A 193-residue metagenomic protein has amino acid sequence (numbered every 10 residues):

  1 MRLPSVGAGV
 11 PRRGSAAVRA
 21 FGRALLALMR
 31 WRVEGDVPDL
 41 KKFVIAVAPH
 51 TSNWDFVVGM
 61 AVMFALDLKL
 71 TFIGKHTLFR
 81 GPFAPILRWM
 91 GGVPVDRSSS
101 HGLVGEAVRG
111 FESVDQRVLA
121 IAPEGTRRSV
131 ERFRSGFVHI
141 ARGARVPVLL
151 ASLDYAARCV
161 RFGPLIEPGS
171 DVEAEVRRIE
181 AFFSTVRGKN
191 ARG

Functional and structural regions predicted by a protein language model:
M1-R19: Helix-enriched interaction subdomains in cytosolic or periplasmic regions, typified by TIR/SEFIR signaling/NADase cores
V6-P11, A27-T185, N190-G193: Soluble catalytic domains of membrane acyltransferases
